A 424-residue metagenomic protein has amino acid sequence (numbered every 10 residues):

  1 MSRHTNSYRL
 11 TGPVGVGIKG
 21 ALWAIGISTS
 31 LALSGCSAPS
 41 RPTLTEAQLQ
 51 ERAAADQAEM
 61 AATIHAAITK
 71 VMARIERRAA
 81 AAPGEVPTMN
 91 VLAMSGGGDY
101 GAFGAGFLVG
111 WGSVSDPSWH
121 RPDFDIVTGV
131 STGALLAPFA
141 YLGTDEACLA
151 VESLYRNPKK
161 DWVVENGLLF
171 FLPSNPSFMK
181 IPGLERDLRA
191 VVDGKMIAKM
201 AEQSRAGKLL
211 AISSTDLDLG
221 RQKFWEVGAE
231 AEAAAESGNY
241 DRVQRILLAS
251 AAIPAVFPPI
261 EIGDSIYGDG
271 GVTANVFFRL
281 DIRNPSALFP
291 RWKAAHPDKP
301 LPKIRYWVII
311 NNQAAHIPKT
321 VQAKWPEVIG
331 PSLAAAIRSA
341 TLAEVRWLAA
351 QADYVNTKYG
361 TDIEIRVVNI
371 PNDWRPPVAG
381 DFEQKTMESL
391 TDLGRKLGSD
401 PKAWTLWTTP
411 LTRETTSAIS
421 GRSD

Functional and structural regions predicted by a protein language model:
M1-I18: N-terminal secretory signal peptides that target proteins for export/translocation
L10-T11, A24, A38: Residue-level detector of bioactive/disordered segments in secreted/extracellular proteins and virion assembly
K19-S34: Bacterial N-terminal signal peptides
C36-D125, Y141-D424: Patatin-like phospholipase
T128-G129, G133: Gly/Ala-rich beta-loop-alpha elbow adjacent to hydrolase catalytic centers
L136-F139: Hydrolases whose catalytic domains are alpha/beta-hydrolase-1, hotdog thioesterase, or metallo-beta-lactamase-like
